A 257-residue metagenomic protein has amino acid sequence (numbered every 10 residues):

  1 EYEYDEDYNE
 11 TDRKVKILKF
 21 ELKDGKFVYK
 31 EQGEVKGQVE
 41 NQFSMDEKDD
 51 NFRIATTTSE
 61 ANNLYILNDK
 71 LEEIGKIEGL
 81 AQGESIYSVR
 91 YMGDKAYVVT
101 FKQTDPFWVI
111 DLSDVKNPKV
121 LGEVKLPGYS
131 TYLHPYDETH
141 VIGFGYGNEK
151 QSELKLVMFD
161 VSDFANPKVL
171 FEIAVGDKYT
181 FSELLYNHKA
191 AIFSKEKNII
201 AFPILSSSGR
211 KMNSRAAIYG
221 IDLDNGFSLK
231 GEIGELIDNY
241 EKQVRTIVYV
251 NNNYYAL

Functional and structural regions predicted by a protein language model:
E1-L257: Feature marking well-ordered beta-strand scaffolds used for ligand recognition
